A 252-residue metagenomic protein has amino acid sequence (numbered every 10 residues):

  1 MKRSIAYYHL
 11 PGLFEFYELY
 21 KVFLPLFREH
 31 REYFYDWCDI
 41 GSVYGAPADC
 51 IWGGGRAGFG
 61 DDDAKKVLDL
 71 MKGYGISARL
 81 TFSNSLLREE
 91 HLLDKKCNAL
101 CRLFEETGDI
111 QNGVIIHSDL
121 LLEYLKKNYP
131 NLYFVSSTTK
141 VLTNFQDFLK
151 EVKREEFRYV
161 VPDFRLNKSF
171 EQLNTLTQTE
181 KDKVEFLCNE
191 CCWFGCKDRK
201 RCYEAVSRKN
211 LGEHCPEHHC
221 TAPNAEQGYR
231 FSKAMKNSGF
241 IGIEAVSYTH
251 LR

Functional and structural regions predicted by a protein language model:
M1-C38: N-terminal basic/disordered segments at the start of proteins
I5-H9, I40-Y44, S77-R79, G113 (+4 more regions): Structural preference for beta-strand elements that scaffold enzyme active sites
G12-L19, G41-N128, Y133-T143: Active-site beta->alpha loop and helix N-cap motifs at the rims of alpha/beta catalytic domains
L19-F27, H91-N98, E123-Y129, Q146-K153 (+2 more regions): Distinct, well-ordered alpha-helical segments
R31-D36, N98-V114, R154-R158, S207-C215: Structural recognition of alpha->loop->beta junctions
V135-Q172, E185-G195: Glycine-rich phosphate/ribose-binding loops and adjacent secondary-structure elements that form binding surfaces
K197-R199, V206-A234: A conserved mid-domain beta-alpha-beta active-site/ligand-binding segment of alpha/beta enzyme cores
T249-H250: Conserved small/polar residues in nucleotide/adenosyl-binding loops
